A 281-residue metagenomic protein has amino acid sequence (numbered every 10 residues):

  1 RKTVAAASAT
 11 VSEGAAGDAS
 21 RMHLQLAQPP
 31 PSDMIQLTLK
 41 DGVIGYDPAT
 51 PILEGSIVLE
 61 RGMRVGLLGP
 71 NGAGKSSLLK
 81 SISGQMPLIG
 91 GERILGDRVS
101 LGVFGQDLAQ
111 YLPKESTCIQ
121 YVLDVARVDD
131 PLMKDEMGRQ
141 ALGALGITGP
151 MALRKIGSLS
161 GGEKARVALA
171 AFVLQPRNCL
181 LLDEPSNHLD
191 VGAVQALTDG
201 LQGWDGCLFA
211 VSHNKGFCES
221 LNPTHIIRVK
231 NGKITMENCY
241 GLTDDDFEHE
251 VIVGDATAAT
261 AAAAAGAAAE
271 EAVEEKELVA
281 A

Functional and structural regions predicted by a protein language model:
R1-A6: Interdomain "pre-motor" coupling segment immediately N-terminal to P-loop NTPase/helicase cores
A9: Short, solvent-exposed loop/beta-turn-alpha elements that line the ligand-binding surface or hinge of extracytoplasmic
E13-G17: Conserved ASCE P-loop NTPase core motifs with emphasis on AAA+ ATPases
S20-R21, P29-A281: ABC ATP-binding cassette signature C-motif
